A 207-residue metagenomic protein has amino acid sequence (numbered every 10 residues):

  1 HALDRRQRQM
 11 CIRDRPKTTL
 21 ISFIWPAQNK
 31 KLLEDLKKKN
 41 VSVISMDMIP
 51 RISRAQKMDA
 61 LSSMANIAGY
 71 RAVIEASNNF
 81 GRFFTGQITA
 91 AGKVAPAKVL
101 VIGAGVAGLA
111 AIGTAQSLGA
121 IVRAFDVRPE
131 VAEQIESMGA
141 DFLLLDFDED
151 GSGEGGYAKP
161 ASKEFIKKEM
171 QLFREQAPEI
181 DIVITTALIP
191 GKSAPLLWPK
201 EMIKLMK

Functional and structural regions predicted by a protein language model:
H1-I12: Single conserved hydrophobic/aromatic residue that forms the stacking wall/gate of nucleotide- or nucleobase-binding
R6, I24, A187: Glycine-rich, N-terminal phosphate-binding loop of Rossmann-like dinucleotide-binding domains
R13-D14, S22, L188-W198: Glycine/threonine-rich flexible loop motifs
R15-K98: Glycine/serine-rich phosphate-binding loop and adjoining beta1-alpha1 elements at the start of nucleotide-handling
L36, A115, I184: Residue-level signature of catalytic and energy-coupling elements of molecular machines, predominantly ATP/GTP-dependent
V43-M46, A124-F125, T185-T186: General beta-strand structural signal in soluble alpha/beta enzymes
T85-Q176: Glycine-rich phosphate/diphosphate-binding loop of Rossmann-like nucleotide-binding domains
E169-S193: Oxyanion-binding "anion nests"
